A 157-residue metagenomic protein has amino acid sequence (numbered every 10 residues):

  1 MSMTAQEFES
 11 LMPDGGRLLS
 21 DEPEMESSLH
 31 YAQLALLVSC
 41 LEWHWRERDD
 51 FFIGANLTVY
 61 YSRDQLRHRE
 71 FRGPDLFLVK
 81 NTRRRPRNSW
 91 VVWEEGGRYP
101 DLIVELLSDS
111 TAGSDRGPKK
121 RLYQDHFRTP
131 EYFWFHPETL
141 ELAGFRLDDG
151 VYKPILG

Functional and structural regions predicted by a protein language model:
M1-G157: Gly/Pro/Ser/Thr-rich low-complexity, intrinsically disordered segments predominantly at protein N-termini
